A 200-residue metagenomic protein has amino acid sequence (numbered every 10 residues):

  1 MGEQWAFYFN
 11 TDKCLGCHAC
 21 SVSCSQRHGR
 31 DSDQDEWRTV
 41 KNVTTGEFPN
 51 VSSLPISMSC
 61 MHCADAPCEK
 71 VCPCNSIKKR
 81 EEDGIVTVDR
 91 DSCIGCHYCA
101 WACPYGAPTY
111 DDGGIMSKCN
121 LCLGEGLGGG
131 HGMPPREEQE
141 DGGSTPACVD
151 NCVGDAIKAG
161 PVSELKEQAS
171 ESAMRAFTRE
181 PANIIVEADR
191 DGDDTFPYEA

Functional and structural regions predicted by a protein language model:
M1-A200: Non-ligating segments of multi-cofactor redox enzymes
